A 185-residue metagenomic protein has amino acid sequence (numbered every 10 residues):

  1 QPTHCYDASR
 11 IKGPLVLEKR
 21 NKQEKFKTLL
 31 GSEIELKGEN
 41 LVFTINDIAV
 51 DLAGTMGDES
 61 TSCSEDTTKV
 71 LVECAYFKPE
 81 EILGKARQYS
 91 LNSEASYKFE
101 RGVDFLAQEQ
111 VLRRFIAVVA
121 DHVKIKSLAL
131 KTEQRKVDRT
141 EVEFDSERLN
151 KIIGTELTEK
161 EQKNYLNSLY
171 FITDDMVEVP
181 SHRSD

Functional and structural regions predicted by a protein language model:
Q1-D185: RNA/tRNA-interacting regions in translation and RNA-turnover enzymes
